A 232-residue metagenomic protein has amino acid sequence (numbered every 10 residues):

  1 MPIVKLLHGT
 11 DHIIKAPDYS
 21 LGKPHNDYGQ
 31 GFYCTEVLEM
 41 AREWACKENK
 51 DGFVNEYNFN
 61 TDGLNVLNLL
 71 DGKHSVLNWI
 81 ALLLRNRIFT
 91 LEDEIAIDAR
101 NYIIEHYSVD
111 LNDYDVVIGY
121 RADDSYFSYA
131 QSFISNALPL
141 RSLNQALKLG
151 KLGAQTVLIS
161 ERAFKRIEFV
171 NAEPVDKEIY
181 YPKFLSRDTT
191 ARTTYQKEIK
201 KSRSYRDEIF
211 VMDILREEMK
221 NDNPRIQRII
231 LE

Functional and structural regions predicted by a protein language model:
M1-D27, L231-E232: ADP-ribose/NAD+-binding catalytic cleft of ART/PARP-like enzymes
P2, E48-K50, T61-E232: Conserved NAD+-utilizing ADP-ribose enzyme module
V4, G31, G52-V54: Extracellular structured ligand-interaction cores
D11-H12, L38, T61-G63: Short, flexible loop/turn elements at secondary-structure junctions
K23-E48: Extended catalytic/binding region for NAD+/ADP-ribose chemistry, centered on the ART fold
E56-N58: A glycine-rich, hydrophobic loop/mini-helix early in the fold
